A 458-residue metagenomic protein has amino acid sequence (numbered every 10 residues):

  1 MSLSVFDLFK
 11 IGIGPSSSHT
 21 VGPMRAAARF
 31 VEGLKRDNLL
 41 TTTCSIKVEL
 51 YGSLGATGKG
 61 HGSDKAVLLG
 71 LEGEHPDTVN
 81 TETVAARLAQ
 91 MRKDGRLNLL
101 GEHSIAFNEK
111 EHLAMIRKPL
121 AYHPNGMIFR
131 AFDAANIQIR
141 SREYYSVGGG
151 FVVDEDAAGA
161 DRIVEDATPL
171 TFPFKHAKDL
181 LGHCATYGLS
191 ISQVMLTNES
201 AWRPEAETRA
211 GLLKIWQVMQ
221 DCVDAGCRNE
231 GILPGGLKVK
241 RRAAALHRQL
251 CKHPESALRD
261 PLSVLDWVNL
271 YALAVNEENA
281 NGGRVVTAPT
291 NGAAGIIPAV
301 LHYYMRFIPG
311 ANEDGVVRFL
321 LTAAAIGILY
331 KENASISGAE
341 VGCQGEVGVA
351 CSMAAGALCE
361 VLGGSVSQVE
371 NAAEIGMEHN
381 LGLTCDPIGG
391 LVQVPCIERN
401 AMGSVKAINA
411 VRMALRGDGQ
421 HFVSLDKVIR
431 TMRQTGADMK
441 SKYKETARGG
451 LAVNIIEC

Functional and structural regions predicted by a protein language model:
S2-I13, R29-F30, S45: N-terminal signal-anchor module of multipass membrane proteins
L8, G12, V268-N276, F319-G327 (+3 more regions): Short alpha-helical scaffolding segments that buttress acidic/His motifs in well-ordered protein cores
F9-A27, N281-V300, V341-S352: Conserved phosphate/anionic-ligand binding catalytic regions in large, soluble enzymes, centered on
S18-K35, P298-G310, A355-G363: Alpha-helical support elements that line or immediately flank enzyme active sites and cofactor-binding pockets
P76-S256: C-terminal regulatory domains involved in ligand/effector binding and gene-expression control
E205-G342, G450-C458: Accessory "access/gating" subregions that flank catalytic or transport cores
A311, T322, I328-A401, M413-F422: Hydrophobic alpha-helical bundle architecture
F422-C458: Extended hydrophobic packing segments that form well-structured cores
